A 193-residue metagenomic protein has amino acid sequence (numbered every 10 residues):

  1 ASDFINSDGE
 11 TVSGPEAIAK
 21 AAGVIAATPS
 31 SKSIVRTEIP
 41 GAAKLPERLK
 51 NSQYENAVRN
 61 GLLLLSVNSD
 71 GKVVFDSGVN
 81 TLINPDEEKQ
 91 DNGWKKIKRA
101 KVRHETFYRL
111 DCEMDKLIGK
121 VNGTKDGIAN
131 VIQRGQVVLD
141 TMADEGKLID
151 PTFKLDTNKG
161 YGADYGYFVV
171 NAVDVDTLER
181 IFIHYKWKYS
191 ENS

Functional and structural regions predicted by a protein language model:
A1, I97, H104, Y108 (+4 more regions): Residue-level signal for functionally critical sites in structured catalytic/ligand-binding pockets
A1-K116, V131, L155: A glycine- and small-residue-enriched flexible loop/hinge signal that marks low-structured segments
N68, G146-L148, A163: A generic structural signal for short, non-catalytic loop/turn and secondary-structure boundary residues
E105-D156: Extended, compositionally biased non-globular segments
T152-S193: Compositionally biased, low-complexity/repeat regions
